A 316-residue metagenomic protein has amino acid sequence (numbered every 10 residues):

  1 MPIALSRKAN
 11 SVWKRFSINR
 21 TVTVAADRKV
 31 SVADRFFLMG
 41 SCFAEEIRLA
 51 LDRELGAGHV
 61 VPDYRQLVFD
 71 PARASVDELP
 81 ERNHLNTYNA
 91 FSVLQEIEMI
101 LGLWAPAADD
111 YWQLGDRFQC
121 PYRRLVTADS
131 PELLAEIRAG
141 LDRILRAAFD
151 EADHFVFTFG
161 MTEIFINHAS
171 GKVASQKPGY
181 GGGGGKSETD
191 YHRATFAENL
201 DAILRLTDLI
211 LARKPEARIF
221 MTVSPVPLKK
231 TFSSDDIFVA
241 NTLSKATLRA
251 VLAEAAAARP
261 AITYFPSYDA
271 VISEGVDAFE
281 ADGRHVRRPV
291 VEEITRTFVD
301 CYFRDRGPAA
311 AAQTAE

Functional and structural regions predicted by a protein language model:
M1-E316: Extracellular glycan-modifying ectodomains
